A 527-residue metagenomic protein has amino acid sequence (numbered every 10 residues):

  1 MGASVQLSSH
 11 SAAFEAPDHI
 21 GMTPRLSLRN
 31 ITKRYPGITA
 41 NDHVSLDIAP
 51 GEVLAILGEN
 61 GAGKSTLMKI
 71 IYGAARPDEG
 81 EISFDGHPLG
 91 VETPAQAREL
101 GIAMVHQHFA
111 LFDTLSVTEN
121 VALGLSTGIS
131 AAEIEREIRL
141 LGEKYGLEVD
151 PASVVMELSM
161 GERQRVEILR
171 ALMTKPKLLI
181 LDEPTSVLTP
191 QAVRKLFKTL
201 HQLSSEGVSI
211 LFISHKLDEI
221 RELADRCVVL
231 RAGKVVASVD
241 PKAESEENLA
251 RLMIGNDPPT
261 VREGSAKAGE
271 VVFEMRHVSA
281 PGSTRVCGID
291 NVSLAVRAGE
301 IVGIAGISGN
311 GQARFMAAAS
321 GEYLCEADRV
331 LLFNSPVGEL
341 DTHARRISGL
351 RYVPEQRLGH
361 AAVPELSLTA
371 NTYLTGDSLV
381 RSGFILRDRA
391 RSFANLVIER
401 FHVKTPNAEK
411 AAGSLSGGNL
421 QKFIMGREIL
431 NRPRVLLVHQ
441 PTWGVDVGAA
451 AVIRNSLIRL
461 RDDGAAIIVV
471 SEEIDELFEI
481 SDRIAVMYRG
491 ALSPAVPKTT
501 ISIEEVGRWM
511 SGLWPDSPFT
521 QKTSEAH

Functional and structural regions predicted by a protein language model:
G2-H527: Glycine-rich phosphate-binding loops of nucleotide-dependent enzymes
